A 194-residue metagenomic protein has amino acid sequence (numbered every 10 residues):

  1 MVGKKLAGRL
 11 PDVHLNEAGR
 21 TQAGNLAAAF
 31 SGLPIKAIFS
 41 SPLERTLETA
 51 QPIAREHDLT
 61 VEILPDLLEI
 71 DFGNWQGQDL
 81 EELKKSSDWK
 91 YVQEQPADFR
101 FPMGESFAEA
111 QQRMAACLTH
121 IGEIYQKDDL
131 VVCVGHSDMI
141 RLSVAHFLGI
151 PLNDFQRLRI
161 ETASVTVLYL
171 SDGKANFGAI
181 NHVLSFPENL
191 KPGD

Functional and structural regions predicted by a protein language model:
M1-K36, Q51, R55-L59, Q78 (+1 more regions): An N-terminal RHG(E/S)-centered segment typical of histidine phosphatases
N16, R20, L43, F107 (+1 more regions): Amphipathic, non-transmembrane alpha-helical scaffold segments
G24-A28, Q111, A115-E123, V144: Generic structural signal for well-ordered alpha-helical scaffold segments
G24-K90: Phosphate-coordination/substrate-recognition cap region in phosphate-metabolizing enzymes
R45, M139-I140: Alpha-helix capping/helix-boundary segments
L59, I70-E81, E123, K127-D129 (+1 more regions): Acidic, low-complexity terminal tails and accessory targeting/binding regions of phosphate-metabolizing enzymes
D88-E109: Short glycine/proline- and acidic residue-enriched helix-loop micro-motifs that form flexible lids or anion-recognition
D129-G135: Generic beta-sheet signal
